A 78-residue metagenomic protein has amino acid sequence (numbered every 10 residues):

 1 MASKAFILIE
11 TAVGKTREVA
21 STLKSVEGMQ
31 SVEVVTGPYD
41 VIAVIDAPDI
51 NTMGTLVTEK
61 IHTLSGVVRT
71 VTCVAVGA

Functional and structural regions predicted by a protein language model:
M1-A78: A compositional/biophysical signature of low hydrophobicity enriched in polar/charged and small residues
